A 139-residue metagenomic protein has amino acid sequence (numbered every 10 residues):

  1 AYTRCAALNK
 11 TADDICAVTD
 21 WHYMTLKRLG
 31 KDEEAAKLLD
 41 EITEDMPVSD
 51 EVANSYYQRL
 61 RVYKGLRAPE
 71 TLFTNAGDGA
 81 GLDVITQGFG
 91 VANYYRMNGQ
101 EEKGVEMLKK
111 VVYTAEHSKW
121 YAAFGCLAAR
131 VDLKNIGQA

Functional and structural regions predicted by a protein language model:
A1-A6, D32-M46, R67-D78, V105-K110 (+1 more regions): Alpha-helical repeat scaffolds
A1-E34: Repeat-solenoid scaffold signature
N9, D45-D50, Y63, T114-K119: Alpha-helical junction/boundary sensor with strong preference for TPR arrays
D13-D20, M46-Y56, A80-G90, Y121-A123: Generic helix N-cap/helix-start motif at coil->alpha-helix transitions
Y57-Q87, V91: Glycine-rich phosphate/pyrophosphate-binding loop and adjacent beta-alpha nucleotide/cofactor-binding cores
